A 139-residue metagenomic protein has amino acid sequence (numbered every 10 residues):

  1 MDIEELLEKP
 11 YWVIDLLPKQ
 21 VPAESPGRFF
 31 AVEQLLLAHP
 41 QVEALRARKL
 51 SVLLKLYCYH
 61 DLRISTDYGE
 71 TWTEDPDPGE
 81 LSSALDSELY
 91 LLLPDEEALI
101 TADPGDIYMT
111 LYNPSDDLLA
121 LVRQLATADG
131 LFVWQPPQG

Functional and structural regions predicted by a protein language model:
M1-M109, N113-G139: Structured alpha/beta or helical-core interaction and ligand-binding surfaces enriched in interleaved
